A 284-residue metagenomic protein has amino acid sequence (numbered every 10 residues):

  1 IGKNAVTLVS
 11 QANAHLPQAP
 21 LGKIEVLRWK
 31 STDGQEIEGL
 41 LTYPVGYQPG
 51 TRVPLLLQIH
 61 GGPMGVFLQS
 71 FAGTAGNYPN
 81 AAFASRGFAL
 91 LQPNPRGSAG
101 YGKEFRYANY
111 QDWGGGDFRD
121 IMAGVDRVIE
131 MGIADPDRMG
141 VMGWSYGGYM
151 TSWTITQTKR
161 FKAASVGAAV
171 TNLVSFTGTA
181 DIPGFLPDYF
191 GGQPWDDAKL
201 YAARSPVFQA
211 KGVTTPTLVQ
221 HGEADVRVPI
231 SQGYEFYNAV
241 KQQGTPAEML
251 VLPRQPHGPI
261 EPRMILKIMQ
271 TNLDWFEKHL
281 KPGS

Functional and structural regions predicted by a protein language model:
I1-S284: Serine-hydrolase catalytic core recognition
